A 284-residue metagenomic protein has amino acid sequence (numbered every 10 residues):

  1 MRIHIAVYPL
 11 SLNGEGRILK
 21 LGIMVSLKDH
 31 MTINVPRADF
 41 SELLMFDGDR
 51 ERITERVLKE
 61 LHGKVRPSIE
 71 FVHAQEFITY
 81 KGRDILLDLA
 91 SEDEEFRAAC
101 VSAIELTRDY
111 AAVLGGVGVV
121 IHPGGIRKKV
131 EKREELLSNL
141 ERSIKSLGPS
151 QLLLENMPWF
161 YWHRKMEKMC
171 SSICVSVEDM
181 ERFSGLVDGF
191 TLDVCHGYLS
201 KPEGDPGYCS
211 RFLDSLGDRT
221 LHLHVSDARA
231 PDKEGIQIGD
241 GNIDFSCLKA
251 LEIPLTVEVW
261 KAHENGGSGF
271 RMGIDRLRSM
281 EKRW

Functional and structural regions predicted by a protein language model:
M1-L106, D188, R283-W284: N-terminal pre-domain/capping segments
R2-H4, P9-N13, L89-G189, L199: Active-site acidic/histidine proton-transfer and metal-coordination neighborhood in alpha/beta enzyme cores
I18, A38, K64-I69, L114-G118 (+4 more regions): A general structural motif
L21-V25, S41-L43, P67-H73, V119-I121 (+4 more regions): Hydrophobic faces of well-ordered beta-strands that scaffold small-molecule active sites in alpha/beta enzyme cores
S26-M31, L44-L58, I126-K132, F160-R164 (+3 more regions): Acidic-and-aromatic substrate-binding clefts and catalytic sites of carbohydrate-active enzymes
R50-E70, A103-V113, N139-S146, V177-R182 (+1 more regions): Short amphipathic alpha-helices and their capping/turn segments at secondary-structure boundaries
G82-R97, E167-C174, H196-P254, W260-G267: Gly/Pro-rich active-site loop or hairpin
G267-K282: C-terminal helical cap(s) of enzyme catalytic domains, especially alpha/beta-barrels
